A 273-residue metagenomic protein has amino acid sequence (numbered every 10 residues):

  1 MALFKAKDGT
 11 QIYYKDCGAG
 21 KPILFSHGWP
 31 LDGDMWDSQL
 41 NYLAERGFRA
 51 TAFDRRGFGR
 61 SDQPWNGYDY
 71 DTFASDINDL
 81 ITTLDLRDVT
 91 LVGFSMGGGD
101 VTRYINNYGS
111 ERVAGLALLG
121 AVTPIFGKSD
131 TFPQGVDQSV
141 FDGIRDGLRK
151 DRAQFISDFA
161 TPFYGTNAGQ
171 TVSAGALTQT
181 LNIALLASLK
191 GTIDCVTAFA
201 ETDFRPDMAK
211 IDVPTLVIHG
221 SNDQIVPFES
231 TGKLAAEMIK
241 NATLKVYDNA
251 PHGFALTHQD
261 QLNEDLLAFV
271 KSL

Functional and structural regions predicted by a protein language model:
A6, T10-N66: Conserved HGGG/HGGXW glycine-rich cap/lid loop of the alpha/beta-hydrolase fold
H27-W29, V89, G93-S95: Conserved alpha/beta-hydrolase "nucleophile elbow" surrounding the catalytic nucleophile
T72-V89: Conserved acidic catalytic loop of the alpha/beta-hydrolase fold
T102-N107, E111-K150: Flexible "cap/lid" loop of the alpha/beta hydrolase fold
G127, T131-V136, D146-A209: Conserved alpha/beta-hydrolase catalytic His-Asp/Glu region
I211, V217-H219, D223: Short beta-strand/loop motif that positions the catalytic acidic residue of the alpha/beta-hydrolase fold
Q224-S230: Conserved alpha/beta-hydrolase "acid-adjacent" motif
A242-L273: Catalytic active-site module of serine/aspartate enzymes centered on a nucleophile-bearing elbow/loop
